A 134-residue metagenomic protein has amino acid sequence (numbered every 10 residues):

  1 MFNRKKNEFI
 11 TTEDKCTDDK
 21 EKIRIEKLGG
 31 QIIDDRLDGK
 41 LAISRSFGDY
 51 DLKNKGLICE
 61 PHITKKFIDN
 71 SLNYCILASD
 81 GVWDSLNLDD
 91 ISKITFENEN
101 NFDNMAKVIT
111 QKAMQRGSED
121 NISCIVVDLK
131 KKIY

Functional and structural regions predicted by a protein language model:
M1-Y134: PP2C/PPM-type serine/threonine phosphatase catalytic core, specifically the conserved beta-strand-loop-alpha-helix
